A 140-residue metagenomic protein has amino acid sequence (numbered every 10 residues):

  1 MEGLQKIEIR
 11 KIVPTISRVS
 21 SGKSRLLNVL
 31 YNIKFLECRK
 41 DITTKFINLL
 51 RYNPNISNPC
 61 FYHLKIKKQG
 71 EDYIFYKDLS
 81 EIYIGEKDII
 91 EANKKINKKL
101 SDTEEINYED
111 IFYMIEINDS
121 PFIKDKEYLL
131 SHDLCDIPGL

Functional and structural regions predicted by a protein language model:
M1-I7: N-terminal pre-Walker A segment at the start of P-loop NTPase domains
L4, R39-L140: Switch- and interface-adjacent substructures of P-loop NTPase systems
I9-V13: Pre-Walker A (Motif I) flank of P-loop NTPase domains
P14-F35: Glycine-rich phosphate-binding P-loop
